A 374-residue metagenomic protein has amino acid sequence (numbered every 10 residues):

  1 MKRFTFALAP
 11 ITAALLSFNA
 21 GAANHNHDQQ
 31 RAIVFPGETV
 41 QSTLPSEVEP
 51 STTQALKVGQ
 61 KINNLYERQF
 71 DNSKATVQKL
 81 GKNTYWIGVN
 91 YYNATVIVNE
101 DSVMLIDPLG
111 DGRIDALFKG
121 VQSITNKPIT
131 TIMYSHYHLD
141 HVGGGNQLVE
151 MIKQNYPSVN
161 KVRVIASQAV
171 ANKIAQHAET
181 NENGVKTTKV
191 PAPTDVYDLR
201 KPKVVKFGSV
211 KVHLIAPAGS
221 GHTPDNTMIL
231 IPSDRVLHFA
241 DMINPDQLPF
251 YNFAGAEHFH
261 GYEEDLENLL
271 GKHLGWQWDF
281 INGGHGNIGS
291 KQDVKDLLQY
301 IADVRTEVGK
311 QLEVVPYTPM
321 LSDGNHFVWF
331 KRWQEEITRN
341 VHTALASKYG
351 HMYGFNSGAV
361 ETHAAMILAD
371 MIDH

Functional and structural regions predicted by a protein language model:
M1-G21: Gram-negative bacterial Sec-dependent N-terminal signal peptides
A22-D101: Zn-dependent metallo-beta-lactamase
N26-T43, Y317-H374: C-terminal regulatory/interaction regions
K74-G120, M228-D241: Conserved beta-strand hairpin/beta-sheet module of binuclear metal-dependent hydrolase folds, prominently
I106-P108, T130-H138, I165-Q168, L237-A240 (+1 more regions): Active-site neighborhood of phospho(di)ester-bond hydrolases with catalytic His/Asp-centered motifs
K119-V204: Active-site HxH/HxHxD metal-binding segment of metal-dependent hydrolases
I165-G219, T223-P224, P232-S233, E263-H273 (+1 more regions): Metallo-beta-lactamase
E263-F327: Divalent-metal (often Zn2+) His-rich catalytic cores of metallo-beta-lactamase-fold enzymes
